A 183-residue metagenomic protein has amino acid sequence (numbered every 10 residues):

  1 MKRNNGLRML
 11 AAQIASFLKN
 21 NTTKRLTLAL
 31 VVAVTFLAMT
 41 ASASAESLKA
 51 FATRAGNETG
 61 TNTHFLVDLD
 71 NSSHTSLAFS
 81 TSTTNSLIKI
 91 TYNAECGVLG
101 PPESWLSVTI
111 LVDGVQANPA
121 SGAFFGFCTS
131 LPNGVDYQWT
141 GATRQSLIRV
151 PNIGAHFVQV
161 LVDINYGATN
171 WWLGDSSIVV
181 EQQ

Functional and structural regions predicted by a protein language model:
M1-T23: N-terminal secretory signal peptides that target proteins for export/translocation
N4-N5, L10, L26-T27, G56 (+2 more regions): Small/flexible residues
N20, A41-Q183: Extracellular jelly-roll beta-sandwich "head" domains, especially the C-terminal globular C1q domain
A29-A38: Bacterial N-terminal signal peptides
